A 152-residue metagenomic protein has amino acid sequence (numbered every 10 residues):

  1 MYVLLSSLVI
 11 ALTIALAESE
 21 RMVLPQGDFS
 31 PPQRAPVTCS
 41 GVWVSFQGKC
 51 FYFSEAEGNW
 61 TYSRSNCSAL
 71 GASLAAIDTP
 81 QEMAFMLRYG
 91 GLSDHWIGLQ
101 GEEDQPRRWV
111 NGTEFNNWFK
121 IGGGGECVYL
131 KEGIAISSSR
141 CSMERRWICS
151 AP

Functional and structural regions predicted by a protein language model:
M1-P152: Extracellular, disulfide-bonded carbohydrate-recognition/adhesion ectodomains, dominated by C-type lectin-like domains
